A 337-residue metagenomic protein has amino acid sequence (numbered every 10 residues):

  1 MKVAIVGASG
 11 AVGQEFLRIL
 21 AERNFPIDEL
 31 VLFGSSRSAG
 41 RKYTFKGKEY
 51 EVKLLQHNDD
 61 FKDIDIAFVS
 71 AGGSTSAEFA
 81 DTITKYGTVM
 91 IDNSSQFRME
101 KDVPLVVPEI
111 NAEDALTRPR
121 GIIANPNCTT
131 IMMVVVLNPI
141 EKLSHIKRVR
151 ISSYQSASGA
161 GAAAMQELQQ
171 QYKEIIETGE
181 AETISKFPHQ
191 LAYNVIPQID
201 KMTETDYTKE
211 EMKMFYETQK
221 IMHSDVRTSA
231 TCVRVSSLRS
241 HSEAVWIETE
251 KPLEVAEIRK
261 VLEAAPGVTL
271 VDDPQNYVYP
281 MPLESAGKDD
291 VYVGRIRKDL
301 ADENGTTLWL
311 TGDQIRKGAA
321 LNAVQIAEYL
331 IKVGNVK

Functional and structural regions predicted by a protein language model:
M1-L191, R227, K260, V291-Y292 (+4 more regions): N-terminal Rossmann-like NAD(P) cofactor-binding subdomain of oxidoreductases, focused on the glycine-rich
A67, A157-K337: Charged docking surfaces used in two-component/phosphorelay signaling
